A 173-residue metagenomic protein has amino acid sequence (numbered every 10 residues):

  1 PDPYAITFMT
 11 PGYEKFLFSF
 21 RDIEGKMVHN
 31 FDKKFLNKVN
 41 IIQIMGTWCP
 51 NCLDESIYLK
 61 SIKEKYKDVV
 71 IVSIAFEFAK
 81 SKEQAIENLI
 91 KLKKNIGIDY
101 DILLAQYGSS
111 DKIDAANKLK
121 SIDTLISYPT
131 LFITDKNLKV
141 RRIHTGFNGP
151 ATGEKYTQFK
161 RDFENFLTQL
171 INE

Functional and structural regions predicted by a protein language model:
P1-I23, Y128: Oxidative protein folding and maturation machinery
D2-Y4, S127-E173: Thiol-/selenol-based redox modules, centered on thioredoxin-like and closely related oxidoreductase domains
F18-N40, S61-K65: A short beta-strand-turn-helix
K38-N40, I44-W48, F78, S127: Short pre-active-site segment immediately N-terminal to redox-active cysteine/selenocysteine motifs in thiol-based
I41-I42, I71, L131: Hydrophobic beta-strand anchors of alpha/beta hydrolase catalytic cores
D54-G97, G108-N117: Structural microenvironment flanking redox-active thiols in thiol-disulfide oxidoreductases
G97-D101, L119-F132: Structural micro-motif
